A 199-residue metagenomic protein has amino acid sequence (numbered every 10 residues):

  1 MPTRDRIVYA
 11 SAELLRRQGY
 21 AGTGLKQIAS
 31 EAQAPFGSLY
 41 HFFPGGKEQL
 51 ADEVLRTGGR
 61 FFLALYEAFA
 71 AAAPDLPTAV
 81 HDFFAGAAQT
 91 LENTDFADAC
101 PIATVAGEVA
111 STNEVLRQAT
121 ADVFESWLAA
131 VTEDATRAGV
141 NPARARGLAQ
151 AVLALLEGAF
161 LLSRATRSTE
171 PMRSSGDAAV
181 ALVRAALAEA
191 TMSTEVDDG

Functional and structural regions predicted by a protein language model:
R6, A10-E53: Helix-turn-helix
E53, Y66-D98, A149-V152: Hydrophobic alpha-helical connector segments
L55-F61: Short, basic, alpha-helical segments at the C-terminal edge of helix-turn-helix-like DNA-binding modules
T78-Q89, G147, S163, A181-L182 (+1 more regions): C-terminal regulatory/oligomerization modules of transcriptional regulators
H81-E133: Short secondary-structure transition hinges
T90-N93, S111, E133, L153-P171 (+1 more regions): Amphipathic C-terminal alpha-helical segment
P101-A103, A143-L162, S174, A178-L182: Hydrophobic alpha-helical segments that form the core of small-molecule binding pockets and/or dimer interfaces
T112-E114, F124-A149, A186-D198: Hydrophobic alpha-helical bundle segments that form small-molecule/ligand-binding pockets
